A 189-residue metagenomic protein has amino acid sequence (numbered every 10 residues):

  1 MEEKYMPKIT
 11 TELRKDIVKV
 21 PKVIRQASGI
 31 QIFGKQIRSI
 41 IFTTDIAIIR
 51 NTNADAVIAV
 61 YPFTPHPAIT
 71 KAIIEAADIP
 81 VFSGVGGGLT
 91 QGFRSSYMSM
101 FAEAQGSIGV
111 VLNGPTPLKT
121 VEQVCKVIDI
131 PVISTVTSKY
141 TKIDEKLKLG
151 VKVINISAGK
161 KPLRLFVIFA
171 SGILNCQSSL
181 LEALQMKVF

Functional and structural regions predicted by a protein language model:
M1-M6, I24, V153, S157 (+2 more regions): Intrinsic low-complexity, intrinsically disordered segments enriched in polar/basic residues
M1-S83, G87-F93, A104: Conserved N-terminal beta1-alpha1 strand-loop-helix module at the mouth
V20-A27, L147-K160: Short secondary-structure boundary segments
K35-I41, A56-F63, G84-Q91, S107-T116 (+2 more regions): Catalytic beta/alpha-barrel core
A47, A72, M100, Q123 (+1 more regions): Surface-exposed charge patches
R50-V57, V81, E103-I108, V127-D129 (+2 more regions): Short, surface-exposed connector motifs at secondary-structure boundaries
F63-L89, T120-Y140, K161, L165-M186: Alpha-helix-loop-beta-strand connector modules within alpha/beta enzyme cores
G92-A102, T141-G150, R164-F166, L184-F189: Catalytic cores of alpha/beta
